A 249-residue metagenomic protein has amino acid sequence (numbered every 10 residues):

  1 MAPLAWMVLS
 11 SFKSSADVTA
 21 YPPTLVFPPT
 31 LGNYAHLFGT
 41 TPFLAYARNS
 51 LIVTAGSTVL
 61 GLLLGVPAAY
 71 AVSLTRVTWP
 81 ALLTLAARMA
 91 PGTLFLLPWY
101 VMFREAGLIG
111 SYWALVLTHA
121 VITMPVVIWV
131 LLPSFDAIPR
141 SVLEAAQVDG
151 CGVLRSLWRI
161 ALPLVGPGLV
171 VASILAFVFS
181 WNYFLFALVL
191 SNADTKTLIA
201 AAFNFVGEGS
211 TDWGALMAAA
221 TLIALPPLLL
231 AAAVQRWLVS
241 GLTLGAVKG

Functional and structural regions predicted by a protein language model:
M1-G249: A hydrophobic, multi-pass inner-membrane permease signature
